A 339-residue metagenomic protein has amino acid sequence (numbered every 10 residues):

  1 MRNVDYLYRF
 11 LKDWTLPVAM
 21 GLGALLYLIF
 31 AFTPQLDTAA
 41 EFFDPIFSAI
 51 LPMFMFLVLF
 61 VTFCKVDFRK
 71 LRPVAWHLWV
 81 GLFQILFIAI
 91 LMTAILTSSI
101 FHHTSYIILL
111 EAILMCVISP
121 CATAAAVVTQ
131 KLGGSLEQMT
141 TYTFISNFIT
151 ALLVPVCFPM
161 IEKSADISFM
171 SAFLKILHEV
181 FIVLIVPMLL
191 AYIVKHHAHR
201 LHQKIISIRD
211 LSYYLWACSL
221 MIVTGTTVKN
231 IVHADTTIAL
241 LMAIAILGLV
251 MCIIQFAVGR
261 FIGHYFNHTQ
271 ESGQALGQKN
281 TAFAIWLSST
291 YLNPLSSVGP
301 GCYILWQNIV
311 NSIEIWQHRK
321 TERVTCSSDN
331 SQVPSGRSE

Functional and structural regions predicted by a protein language model:
M1-E339: Alpha-helical transmembrane segments of multi-pass small-molecule/ion transporters
